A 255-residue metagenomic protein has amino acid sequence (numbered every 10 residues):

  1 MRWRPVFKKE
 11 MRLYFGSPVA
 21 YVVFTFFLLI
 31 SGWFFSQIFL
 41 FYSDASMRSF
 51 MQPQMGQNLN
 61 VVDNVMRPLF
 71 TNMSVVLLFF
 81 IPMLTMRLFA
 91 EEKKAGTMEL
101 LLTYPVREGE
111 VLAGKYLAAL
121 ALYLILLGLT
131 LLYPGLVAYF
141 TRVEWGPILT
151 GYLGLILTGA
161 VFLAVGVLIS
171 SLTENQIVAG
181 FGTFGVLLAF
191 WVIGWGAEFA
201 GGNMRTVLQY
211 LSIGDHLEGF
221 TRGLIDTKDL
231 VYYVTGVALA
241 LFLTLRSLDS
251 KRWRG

Functional and structural regions predicted by a protein language model:
M1-F24: Aromatic- and glycine-rich beta-strand/loop motifs that create alpha-glucan
P18-D44, V75-F80, G185-A189: Hydrophobic alpha-helical transmembrane segments of multi-pass membrane transport/permease proteins
G32-S36, Q57-T71, A113-Q176, I225 (+1 more regions): Secretory targeting signals
I38-D63, A179-S247, R252-G255: Terminal transmembrane helical anchor/hairpin motif
V65-E91, L126: Long, hydrophobic alpha-helical segments
I81-T85, Y133, A164-V165, L243-T244: Hydrophobic/aromatic residues in alpha-helical transmembrane segments
P82-L102, Y116: Transmembrane helix boundary and interhelical loop/hinge segments in multi-pass membrane proteins
